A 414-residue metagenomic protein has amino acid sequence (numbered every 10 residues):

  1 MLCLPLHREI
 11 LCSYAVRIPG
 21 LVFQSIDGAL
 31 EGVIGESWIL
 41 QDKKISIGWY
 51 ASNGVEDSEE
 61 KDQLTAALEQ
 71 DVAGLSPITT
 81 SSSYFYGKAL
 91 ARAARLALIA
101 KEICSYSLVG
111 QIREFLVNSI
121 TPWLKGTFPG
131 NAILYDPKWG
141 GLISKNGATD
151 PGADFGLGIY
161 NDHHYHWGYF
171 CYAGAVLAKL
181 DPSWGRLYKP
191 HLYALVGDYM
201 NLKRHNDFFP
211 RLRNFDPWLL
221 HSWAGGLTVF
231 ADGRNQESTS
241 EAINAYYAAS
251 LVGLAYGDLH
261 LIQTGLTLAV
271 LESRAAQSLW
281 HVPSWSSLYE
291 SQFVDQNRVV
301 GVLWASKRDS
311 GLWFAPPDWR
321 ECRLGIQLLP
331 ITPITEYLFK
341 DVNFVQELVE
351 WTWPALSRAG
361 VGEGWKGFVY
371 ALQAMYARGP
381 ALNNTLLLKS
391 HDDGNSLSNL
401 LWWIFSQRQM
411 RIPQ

Functional and structural regions predicted by a protein language model:
M1-H164, L192, L202-H221, G226 (+2 more regions): Ser/Thr/Asn(+Pro)-rich, low-complexity disordered segments
F85, H166-Y169, E241-N244, L261: Structural signature of alpha-solenoid helical repeat junctions
A91-R95, G168-V176, A194-D198, I243-L251 (+1 more regions): Contiguous, well-ordered alpha-helical segments that form the cores/surfaces of helical PPI scaffolds
A100-C104, L177-L187, A249-Q263: Inter-helical turn/loop segments and adjacent helix faces that build the functional surface of alpha-helical bundle
Q111-I112, G156-L195: Substrate-binding cleft of carbohydrate-active enzyme catalytic domains
D162-H163, R234-E241: Secondary-structure capping and boundary motifs in well-ordered enzyme cores
V176, S183-F215, A248-L251: Alpha-helical scaffolds that organize eukaryotic protein assemblies
